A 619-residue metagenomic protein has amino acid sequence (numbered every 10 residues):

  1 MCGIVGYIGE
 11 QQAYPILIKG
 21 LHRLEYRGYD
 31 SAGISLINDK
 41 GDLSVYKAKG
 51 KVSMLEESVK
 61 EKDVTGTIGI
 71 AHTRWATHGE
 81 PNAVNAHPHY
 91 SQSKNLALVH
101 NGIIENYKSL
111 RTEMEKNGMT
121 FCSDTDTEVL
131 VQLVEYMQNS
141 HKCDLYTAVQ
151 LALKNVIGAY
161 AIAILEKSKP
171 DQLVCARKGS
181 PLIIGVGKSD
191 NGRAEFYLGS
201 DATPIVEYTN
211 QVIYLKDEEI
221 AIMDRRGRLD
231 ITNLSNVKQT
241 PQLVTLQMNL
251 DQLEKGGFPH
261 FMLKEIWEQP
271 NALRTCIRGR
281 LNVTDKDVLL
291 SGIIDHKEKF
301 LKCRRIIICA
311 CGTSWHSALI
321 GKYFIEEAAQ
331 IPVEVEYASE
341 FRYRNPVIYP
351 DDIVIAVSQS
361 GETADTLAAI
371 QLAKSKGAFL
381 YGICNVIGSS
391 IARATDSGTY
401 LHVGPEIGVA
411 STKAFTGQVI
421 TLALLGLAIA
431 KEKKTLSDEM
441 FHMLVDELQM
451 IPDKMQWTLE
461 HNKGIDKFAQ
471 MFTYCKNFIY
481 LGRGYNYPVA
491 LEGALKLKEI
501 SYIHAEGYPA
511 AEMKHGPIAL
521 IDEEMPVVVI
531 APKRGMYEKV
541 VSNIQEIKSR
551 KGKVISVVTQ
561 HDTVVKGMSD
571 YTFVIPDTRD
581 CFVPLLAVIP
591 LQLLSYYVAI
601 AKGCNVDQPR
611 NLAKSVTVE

Functional and structural regions predicted by a protein language model:
M1-K255, P259, E268-R304, Y343 (+4 more regions): Conserved short alpha-helical segments that host acidic/polar catalytic motifs at enzyme active sites
I4, L98, I164, C175 (+6 more regions): Structural beta-sheet core signal
T67, A71-V84, T284-K297, G321-V357 (+2 more regions): Glycine-rich oxoanion-binding loops at beta->alpha junctions
L173, L182-V186, D190-N191, E195-N210 (+4 more regions): Glycine-rich, anion-gripping cofactor-binding loops and their flanking helix/strand elements in enzyme active sites
M262, K553, K566-M568, T578-E619: Generic C-terminus detector
Q269-L273, I277-I307, S397-P526, A599-E619: Active-site phosphate/pyrophosphate-binding segments
L301-M450, I530-F573, L594: Glycine-rich phosphate-binding loops that contact phosphosugars or nucleotide phosphates
